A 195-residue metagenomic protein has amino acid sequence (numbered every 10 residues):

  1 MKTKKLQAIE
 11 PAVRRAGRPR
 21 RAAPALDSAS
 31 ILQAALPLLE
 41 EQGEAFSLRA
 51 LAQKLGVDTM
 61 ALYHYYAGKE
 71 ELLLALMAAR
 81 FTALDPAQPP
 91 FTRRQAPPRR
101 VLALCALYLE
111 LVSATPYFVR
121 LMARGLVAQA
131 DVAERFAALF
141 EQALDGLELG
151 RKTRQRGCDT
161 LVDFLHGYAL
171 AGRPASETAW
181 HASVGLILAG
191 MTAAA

Functional and structural regions predicted by a protein language model:
M1-R15, L149, P174-A195: C-terminal peripheral helix-coil segments that are non-catalytic and often amphipathic
L26-P37, E41, E71-P89, R99 (+2 more regions): Alpha-helical structural segments
S30, A34-E71: Helix-turn-helix
Y65-Y66, A75, G157: Residues in the recognition helix of alpha-helical DNA-binding motifs
P86-F118, A128, L161: Hydrophobic alpha-helical connector segments
A103, A123-T160, E177-H181: Amphipathic alpha-helical packing segments from all-alpha helical-bundle domains
